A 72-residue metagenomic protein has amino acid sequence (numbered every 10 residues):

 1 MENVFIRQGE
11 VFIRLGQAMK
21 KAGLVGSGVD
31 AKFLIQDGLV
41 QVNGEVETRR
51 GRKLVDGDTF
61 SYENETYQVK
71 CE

Functional and structural regions predicted by a protein language model:
M1, R49, N64: Residue-level signal for pocket-adjacent positions within structured domains
M1-I13: A detector for short, charged/polar N-terminal pre-domain segments
R7, K70-E72: A structural detector for beta-sheet-dominated domains
I13-K53: A basic, amphipathic helix-loop patch mediating RNA/tRNA/ribosome contacts
V46, N64-V69: Short, charged beta-turn/beta-strand-edge "cap" motif at the junction between a beta-strand and an adjacent loop
